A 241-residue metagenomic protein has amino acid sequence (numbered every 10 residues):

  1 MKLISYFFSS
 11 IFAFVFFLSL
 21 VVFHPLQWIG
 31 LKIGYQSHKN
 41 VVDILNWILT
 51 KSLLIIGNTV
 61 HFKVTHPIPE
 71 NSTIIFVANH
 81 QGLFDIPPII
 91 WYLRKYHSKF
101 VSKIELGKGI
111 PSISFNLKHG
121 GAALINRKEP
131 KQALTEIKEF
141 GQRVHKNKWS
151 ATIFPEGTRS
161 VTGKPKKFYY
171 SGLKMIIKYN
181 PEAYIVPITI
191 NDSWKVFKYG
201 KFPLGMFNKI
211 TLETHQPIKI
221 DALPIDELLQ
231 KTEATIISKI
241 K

Functional and structural regions predicted by a protein language model:
K2, E139-K146, Q216-L228: A charged, well-structured terminal subsegment
K2-H61, N116: A transmembrane-helix-recognition feature enriched in membrane-embedded lipid enzymes and envelope glyco-/phospholipid
L20, H24-W28, K32, K39 (+1 more regions): Catalytic core of membrane glycerolipid acyltransferases/transacylases, capturing the structured, soluble-facing
F62, A123-N126, I220: Short acidic-hydrophobic, aromatic-tinged amphipathic segments that line or gate anion-handling sites
T73-I75, K148-F154, Y184: Residue-level preference for the first positions of well-ordered beta-strands
S112-S114, T152, V161-D226: A cross-family acyltransferase "interaction/gating" segment
K118-R143, K148: A membrane-cytosol interface segment of integral membrane proteins
A133, F140-G141, E156-K164: Soluble extracytoplasmic domains of inner/organellar membrane proteins
